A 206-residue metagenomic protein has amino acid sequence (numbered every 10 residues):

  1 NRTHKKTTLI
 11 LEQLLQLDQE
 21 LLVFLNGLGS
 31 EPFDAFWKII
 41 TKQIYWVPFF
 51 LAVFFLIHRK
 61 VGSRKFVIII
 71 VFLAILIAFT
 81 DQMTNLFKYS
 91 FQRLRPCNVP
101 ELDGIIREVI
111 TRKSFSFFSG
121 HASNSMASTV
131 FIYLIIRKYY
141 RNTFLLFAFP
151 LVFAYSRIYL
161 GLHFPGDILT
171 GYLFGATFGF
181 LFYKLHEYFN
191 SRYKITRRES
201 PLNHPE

Functional and structural regions predicted by a protein language model:
N1-P48, T84-R112, P201-E206: N-terminal transmembrane-helix/juxtamembrane module of multi-pass inner/ER membrane proteins
P32-F33, G62-I68, K138-F144: Membrane-helix interface segments
I40-I57, V71: Hydrophobic alpha-helical transmembrane segments
V47, I70-D81, I168, Y172 (+1 more regions): Alpha-helical transmembrane spans of integral membrane proteins, capturing the lipid-embedded, hydrophobic core of TM
F54-H58, T84-K88, Q92, Y133 (+2 more regions): Membrane-water interface at transmembrane helix exits
F54-M83: Interfacial segments of alpha-helical transmembrane regions
L73-K88, F144-R157: Small-polar-interrupted transmembrane alpha-helices in polytopic inner-membrane proteins
R107-E206: Membrane-embedded catalytic cores of phosphoryl/pyrophosphoryl-handling enzymes
